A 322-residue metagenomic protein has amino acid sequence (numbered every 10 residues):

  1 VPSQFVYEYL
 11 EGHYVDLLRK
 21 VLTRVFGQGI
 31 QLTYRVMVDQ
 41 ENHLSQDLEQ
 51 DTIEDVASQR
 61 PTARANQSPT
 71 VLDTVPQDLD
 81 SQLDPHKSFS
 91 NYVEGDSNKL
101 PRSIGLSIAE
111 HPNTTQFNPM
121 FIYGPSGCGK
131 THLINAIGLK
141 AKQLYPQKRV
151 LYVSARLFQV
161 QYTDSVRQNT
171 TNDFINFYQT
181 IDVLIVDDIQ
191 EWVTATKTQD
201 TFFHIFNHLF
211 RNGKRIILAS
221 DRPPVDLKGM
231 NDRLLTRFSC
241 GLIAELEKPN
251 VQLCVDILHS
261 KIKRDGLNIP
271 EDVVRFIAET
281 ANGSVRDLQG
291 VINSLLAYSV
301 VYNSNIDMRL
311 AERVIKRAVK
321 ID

Functional and structural regions predicted by a protein language model:
V1-L151, R156, R211, R215 (+5 more regions): Intrinsically disordered, low-complexity basic tails and flexible linkers associated with large NTP-driven
L10, Q190-F203, L227-M230: Conserved ATPase-coupling elements of RecA-like P-loop NTPase cores
K142, P146-V183, T196: Short glycine-rich substrate-engagement loop in P-loop NTPases that contacts/grips substrate
T163-R167, P224-C240: Short regulatory helix/loop adjacent to the ATP-binding pocket of P-loop NTPases
D187-I189, D221: Walker B catalytic acidic pair
H204-I205, L209-N231: Sensor-1/coupling segment of RecA-like P-loop NTPase cores
D226-K228, G241-L253: Conserved AAA+ ATPase "SRH/arginine-finger" region at the nucleotide-binding site
N268-T280: Short conserved motifs of the RecA-like P-loop NTPase core
